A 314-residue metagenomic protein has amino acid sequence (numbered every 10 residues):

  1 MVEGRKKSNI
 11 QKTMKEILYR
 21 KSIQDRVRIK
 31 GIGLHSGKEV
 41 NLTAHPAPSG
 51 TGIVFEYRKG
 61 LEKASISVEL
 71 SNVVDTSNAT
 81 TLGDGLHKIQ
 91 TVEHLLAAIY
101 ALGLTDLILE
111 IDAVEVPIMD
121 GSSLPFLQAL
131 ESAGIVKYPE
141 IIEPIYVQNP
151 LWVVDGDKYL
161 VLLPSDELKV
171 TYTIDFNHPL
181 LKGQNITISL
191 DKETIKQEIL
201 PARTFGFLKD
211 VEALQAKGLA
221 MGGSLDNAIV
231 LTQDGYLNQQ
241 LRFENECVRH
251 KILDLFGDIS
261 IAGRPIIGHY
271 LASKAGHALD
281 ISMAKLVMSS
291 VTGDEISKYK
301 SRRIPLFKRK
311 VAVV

Functional and structural regions predicted by a protein language model:
G4-T105, E110-V314: C-terminal regulatory domains involved in ligand/effector binding and gene-expression control
